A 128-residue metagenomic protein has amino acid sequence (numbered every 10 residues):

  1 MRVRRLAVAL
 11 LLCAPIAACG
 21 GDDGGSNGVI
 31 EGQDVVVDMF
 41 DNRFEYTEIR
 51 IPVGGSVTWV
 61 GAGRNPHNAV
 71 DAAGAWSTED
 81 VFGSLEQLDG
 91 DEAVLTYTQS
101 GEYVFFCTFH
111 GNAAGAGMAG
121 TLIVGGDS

Functional and structural regions predicted by a protein language model:
M1-A17: Sec-dependent bacterial lipoprotein signal peptides
P15-S128: Extracytoplasmic copper-binding redox domains, predominantly the cupredoxin/blue-copper superfamily
